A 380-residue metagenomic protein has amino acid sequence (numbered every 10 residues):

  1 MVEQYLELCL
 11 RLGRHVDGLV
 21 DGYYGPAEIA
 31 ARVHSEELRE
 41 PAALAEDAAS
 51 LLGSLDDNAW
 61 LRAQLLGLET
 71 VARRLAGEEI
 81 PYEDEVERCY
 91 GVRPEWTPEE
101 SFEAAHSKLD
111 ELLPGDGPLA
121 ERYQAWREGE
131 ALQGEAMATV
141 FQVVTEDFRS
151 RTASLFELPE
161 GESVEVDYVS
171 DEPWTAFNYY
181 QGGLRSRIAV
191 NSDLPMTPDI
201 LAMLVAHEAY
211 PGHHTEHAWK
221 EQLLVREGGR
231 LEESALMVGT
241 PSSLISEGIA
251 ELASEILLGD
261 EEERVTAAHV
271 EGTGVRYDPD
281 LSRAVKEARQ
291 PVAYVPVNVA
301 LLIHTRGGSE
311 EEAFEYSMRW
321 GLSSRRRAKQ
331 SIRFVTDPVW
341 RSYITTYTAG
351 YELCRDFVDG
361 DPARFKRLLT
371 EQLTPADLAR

Functional and structural regions predicted by a protein language model:
M1-R380: N-terminal maturation segment of proteins
